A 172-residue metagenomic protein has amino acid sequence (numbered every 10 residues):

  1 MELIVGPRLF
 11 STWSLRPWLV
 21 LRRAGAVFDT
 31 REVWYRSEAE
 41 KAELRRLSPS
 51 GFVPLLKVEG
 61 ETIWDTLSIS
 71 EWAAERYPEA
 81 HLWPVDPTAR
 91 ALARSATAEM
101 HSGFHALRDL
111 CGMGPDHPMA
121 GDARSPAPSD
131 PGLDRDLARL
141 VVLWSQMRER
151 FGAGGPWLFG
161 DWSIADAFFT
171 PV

Functional and structural regions predicted by a protein language model:
M1-A127: GST-like domain detector, emphasizing the conserved glutathione-binding G-site in the N-terminal thioredoxin-like
M100, F104-V172: GST-like fold's C-terminal all-alpha helical module
